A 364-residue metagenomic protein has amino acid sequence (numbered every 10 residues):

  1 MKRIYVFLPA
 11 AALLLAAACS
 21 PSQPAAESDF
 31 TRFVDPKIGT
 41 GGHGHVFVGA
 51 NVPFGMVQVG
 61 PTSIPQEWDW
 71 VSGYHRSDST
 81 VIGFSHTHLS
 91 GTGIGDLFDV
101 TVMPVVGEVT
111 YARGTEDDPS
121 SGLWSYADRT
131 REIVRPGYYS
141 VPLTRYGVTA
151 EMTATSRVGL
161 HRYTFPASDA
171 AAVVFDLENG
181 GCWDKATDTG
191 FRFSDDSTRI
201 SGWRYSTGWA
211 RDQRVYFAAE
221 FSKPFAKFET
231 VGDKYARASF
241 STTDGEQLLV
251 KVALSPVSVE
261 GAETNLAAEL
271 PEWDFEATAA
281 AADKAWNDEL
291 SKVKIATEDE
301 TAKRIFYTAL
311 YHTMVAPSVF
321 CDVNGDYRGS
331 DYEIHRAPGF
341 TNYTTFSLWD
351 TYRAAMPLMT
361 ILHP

Functional and structural regions predicted by a protein language model:
M1-L8: Bacterial N-terminal signal peptides that target proteins for export
A11-A12: Repetitive helical segments and hydrophobic/amphipathic motifs
L15-A18: C-terminal motif of bacterial Sec signal peptides marking the signal peptidase cleavage site
Q23-P364: Accessory carbohydrate-recognition regions in carbohydrate-active enzymes
